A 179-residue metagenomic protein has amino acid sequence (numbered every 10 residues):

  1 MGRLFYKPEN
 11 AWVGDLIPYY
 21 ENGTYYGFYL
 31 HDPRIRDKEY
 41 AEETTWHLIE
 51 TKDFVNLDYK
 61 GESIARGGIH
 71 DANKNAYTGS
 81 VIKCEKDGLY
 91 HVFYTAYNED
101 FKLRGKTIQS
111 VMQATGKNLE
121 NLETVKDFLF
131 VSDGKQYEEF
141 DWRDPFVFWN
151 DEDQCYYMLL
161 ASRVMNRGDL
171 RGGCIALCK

Functional and structural regions predicted by a protein language model:
M1-D144, F148-K179: Beta-rich carbohydrate-recognition and catalytic domains
